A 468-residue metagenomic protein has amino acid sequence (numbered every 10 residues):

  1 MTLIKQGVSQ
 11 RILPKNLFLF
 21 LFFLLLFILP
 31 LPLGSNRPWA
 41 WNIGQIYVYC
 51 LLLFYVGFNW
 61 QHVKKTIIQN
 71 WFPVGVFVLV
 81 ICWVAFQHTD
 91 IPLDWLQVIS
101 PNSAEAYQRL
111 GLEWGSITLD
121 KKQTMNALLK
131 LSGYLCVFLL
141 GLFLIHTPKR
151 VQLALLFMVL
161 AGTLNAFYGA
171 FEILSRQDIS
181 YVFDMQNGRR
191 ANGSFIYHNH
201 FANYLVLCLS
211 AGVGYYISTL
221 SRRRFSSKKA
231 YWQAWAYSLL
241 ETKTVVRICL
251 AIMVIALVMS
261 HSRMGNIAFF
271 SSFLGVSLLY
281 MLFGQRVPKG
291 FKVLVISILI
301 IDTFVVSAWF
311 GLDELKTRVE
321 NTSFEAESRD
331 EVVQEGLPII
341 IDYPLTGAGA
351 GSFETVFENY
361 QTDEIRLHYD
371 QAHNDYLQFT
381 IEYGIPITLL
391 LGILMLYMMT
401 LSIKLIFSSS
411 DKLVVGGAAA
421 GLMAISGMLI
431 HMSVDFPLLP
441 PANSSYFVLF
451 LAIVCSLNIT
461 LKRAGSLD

Functional and structural regions predicted by a protein language model:
T2-P32, I46-G57, F77, I81 (+5 more regions): Alpha-helical transmembrane segments of multi-pass inner-membrane proteins
F18-L25, W71, P101-L110, V151-Q152 (+3 more regions): Hydrophobic alpha-helical transmembrane segments
L31-P32, Y107-K121, V182-S194, E327 (+3 more regions): Juxtamembrane membrane-water interface segments that cap and precede transmembrane helices
R37-F54, W71: Loop-to-helix transition at the N-terminal end of transmembrane alpha-helices
G57-I68, V84-S100, G111-K122, S221-F225 (+1 more regions): Transmembrane alpha-helix boundary signature
W83-V84, H88-A106, F171-V182, N192 (+2 more regions): Aromatic-rich transmembrane-lumenal/periplasmic boundary elements in polytopic membrane proteins
Q87, Y197, D330-Y369, Y376 (+1 more regions): TM-adjacent membrane-interface loops and short helices in multi-pass inner/ER membrane proteins
V319-E327, E364-D370, L413, G417: Short, contiguous acidic/charged loop-to-helix segments that flank catalytic cores in large enzymes
